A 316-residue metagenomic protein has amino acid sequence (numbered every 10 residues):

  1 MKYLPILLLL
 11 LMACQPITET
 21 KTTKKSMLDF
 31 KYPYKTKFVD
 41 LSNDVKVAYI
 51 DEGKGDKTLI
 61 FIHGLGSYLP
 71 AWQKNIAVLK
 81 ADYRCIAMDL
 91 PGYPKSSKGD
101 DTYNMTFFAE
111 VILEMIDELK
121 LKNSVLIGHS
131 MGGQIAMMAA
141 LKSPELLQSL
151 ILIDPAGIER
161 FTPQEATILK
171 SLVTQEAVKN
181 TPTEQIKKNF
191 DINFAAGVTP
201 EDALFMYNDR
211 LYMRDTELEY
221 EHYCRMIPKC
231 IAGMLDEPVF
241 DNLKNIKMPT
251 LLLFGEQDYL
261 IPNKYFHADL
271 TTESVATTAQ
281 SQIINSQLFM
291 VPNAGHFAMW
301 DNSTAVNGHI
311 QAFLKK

Functional and structural regions predicted by a protein language model:
Y3-K57, D82-Y83, I284-Q287, L314-K316: Alpha/beta-hydrolase fold catalytic core
Y32, S42-D44, I50, L90-I127 (+2 more regions): Active-site loop/oxyanion-hole signature of alpha/beta-hydrolase fold enzymes
V45, I50-K95: Conserved HGGG/HGGXW glycine-rich cap/lid loop of the alpha/beta-hydrolase fold
G133-P144, L150: Short glycine-enriched nucleophile-adjacent loop and the immediately C-terminal alpha-helix near the catalytic center
L141, L150-T181: Flexible "cap/lid" loop of the alpha/beta hydrolase fold
T181-K244: Conserved alpha/beta-hydrolase catalytic His-Asp/Glu region
I246, L252-F254: Short beta-strand/loop motif that positions the catalytic acidic residue of the alpha/beta-hydrolase fold
Q282-K316: Catalytic active-site module of serine/aspartate enzymes centered on a nucleophile-bearing elbow/loop
